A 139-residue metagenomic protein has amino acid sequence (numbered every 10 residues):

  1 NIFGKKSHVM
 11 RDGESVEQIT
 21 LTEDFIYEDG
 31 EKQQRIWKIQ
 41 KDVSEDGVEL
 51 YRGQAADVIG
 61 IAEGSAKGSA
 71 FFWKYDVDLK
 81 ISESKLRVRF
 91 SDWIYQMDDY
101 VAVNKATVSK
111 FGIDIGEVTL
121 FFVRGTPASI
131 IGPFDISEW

Functional and structural regions predicted by a protein language model:
N1-I81: Central antiparallel beta-sheet cores of small beta-barrel/beta-sandwich binding domains
E14-Q18, K85-R87, I115: Short coil/turn motifs at beta-sheet boundaries
D29-E31, E83-K85, G112-G116: Solvent-exposed loop/turn segments connecting transmembrane beta-strands in outer-membrane beta-barrel proteins
I81-L86, S91: Charged, gly/pro-rich active-site loop segments
R89-W93, M97-W139: Glycine-rich, aromatic-bearing surface loops/beta-hairpins
